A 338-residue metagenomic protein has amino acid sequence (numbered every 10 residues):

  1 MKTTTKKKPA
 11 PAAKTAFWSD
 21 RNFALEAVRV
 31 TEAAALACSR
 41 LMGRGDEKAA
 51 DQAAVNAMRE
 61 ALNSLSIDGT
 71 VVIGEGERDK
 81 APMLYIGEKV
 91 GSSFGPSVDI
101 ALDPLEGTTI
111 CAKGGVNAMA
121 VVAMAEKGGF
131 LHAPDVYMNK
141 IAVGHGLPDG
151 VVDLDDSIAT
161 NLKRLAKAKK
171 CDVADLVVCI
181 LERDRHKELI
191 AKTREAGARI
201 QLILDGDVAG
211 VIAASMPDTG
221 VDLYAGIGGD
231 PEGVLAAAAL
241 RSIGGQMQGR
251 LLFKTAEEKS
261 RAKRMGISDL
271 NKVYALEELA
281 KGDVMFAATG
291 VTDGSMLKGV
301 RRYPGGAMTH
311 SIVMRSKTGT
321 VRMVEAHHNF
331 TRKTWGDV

Functional and structural regions predicted by a protein language model:
K2-A101, K163, K167, V208-A209 (+4 more regions): N-terminal subdomain of lithium-sensitive/metallo-dependent phosphomonoesterases centered on the IMPase/IPPase/PAP
R21-A24, G45, T109, P148-G150 (+1 more regions): A short glycine/serine-rich beta->alpha loop
V30, A34, V116-A118, P231-L235: Catalytic-loop motifs flanking and including active-site residues across diverse enzymes
V71-E75, I100-L102, C111-K113, H132-A133 (+4 more regions): General beta-strand structural signal in soluble alpha/beta enzymes
V90-G91, A120-A123, G220-Y224: Short basic, glycine-rich beta-strand/loop surfaces that mediate nucleic-acid
G95-E106, I110-L131: DPxDG-like acidic metal-binding loop motif
A125-D153: Flexible glycine-/small-residue-enriched beta->alpha junction loops that bind anionic phosphate/pyrophosphate groups
D155-R315, E325, F330: An extended, acidic
